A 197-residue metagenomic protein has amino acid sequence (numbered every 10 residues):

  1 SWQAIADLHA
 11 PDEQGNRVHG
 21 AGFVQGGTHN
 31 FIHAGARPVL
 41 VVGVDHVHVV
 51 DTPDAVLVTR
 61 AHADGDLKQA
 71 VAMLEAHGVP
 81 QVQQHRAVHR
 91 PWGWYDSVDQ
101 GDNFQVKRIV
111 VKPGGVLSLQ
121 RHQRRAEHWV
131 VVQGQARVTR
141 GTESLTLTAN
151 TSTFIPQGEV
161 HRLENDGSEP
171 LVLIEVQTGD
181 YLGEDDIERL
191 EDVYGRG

Functional and structural regions predicted by a protein language model:
W2-V130, R137-T148, S152-T153, H161 (+2 more regions): Left-handed beta-helix
Q83-Q84, R162-G197: Double-stranded beta-helix
